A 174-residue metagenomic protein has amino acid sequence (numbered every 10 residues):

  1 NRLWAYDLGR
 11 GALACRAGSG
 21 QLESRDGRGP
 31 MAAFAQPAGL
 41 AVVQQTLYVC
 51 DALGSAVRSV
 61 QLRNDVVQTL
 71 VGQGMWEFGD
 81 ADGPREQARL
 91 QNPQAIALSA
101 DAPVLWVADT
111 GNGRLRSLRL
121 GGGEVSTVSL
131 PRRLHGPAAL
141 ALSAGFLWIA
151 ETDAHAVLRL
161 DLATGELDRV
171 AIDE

Functional and structural regions predicted by a protein language model:
N1-R10, R159, I172-E174: Short intrinsically disordered, low-complexity coil segments enriched in acidic
N1-W4, S55-S59, G113-R116, H155-L158: A short loop-to-beta-strand structural motif that recurs across blades of beta-propeller domains
W4, T46-V49, V104-V107, F146-I149: Conserved beta-propeller blade signature
R10-Q36, V66-Q94, G111, G122-A138 (+2 more regions): Gly/Pro-rich loop segments of beta-rich domains
V43, S99-D101, S143: Structural WD40 beta-propeller signal
D51-L53, D109-G111, E151-D153: Conserved strand-to-loop turn within each blade of WD40 beta-propeller repeats
